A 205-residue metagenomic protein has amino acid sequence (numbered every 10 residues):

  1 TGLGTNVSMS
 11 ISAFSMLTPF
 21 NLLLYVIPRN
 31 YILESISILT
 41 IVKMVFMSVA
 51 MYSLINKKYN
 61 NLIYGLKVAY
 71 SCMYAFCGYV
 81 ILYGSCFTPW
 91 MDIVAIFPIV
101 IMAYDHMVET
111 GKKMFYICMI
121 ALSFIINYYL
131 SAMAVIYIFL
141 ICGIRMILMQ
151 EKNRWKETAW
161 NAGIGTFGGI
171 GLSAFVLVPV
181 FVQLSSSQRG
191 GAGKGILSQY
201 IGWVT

Functional and structural regions predicted by a protein language model:
T1-K58, L66-I96, L122, I126: Active-site lumenal/periplasmic loops and adjacent helix-entry segments of GT-C-fold, multi-pass membrane
T1-T5, S12-S15, P19, T158-N161 (+1 more regions): Periplasmic/ER-lumenal interhelical loops and adjacent helix-loop junctions in multi-pass membrane proteins
M44, P89-I101, M133-I141: Hydrophobic core segments of transmembrane alpha-helices in multi-pass, intramembrane catalytic enzymes
N61-L66, T110-F115, W155: Membrane-helix interface segments
G78, S123, Y137, I141 (+1 more regions): Alpha-helical transmembrane segments of multipass membrane proteins
V100-F115, M149: Membrane-interface transmembrane helices that cradle and orient dolichyl/undecaprenyl
M114-Y128, G168-G171: Membrane-interface alpha helices of multi-pass inner-membrane proteins
A134-G168: Perimembrane helix-loop-helix junctions
